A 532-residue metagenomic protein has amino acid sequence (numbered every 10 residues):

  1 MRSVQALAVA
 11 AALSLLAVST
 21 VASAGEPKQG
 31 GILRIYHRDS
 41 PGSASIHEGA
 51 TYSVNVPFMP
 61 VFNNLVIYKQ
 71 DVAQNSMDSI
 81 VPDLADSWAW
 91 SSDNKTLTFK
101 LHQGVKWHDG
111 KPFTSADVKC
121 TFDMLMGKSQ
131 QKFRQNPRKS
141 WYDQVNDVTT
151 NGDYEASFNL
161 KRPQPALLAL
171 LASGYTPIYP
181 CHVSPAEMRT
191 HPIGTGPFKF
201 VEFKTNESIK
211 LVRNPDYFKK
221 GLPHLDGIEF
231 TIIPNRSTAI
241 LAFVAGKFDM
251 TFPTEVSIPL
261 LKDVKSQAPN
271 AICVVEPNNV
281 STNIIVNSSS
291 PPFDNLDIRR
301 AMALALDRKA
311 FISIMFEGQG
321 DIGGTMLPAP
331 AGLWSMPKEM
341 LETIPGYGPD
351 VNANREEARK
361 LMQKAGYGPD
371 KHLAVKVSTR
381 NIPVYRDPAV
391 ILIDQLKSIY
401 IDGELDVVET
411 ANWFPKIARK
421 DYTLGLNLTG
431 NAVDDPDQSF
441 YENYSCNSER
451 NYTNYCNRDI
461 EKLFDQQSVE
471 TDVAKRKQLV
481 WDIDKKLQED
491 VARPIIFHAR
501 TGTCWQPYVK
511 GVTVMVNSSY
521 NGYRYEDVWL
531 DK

Functional and structural regions predicted by a protein language model:
Q5, S23, K100, K119 (+1 more regions): Surface-exposed binding/hinge segments that line and control ligand-binding clefts or catalytic entry sites
Y36-S92, D123, H191-T195: N-terminal lobe/hinge region of extracytoplasmic solute-binding protein
I46-G49, P277, T325-A329, L333-W334 (+4 more regions): Acidic-aromatic pocket-rim loops
V66-N75, D153, A166-P223, G227 (+4 more regions): Gly/Pro-rich hinge or "lid" segments in bacterial periplasmic/extracellular proteins
K95, D297, P345, P349-N352 (+4 more regions): Extracytoplasmic/peripheral linker and loop segments enriched in polar/acidic and small residues with frequent Thr/Pro
K132, V148-T149, V201-V212, E229-S290 (+2 more regions): Extracellular/periplasmic solute-recognition and catalytic clefts
N206, T503-K532: Long beta-strand-rich cores associated with HINT superfamily self-processing modules
D321-K364, I382-D387: Structural transition elements
